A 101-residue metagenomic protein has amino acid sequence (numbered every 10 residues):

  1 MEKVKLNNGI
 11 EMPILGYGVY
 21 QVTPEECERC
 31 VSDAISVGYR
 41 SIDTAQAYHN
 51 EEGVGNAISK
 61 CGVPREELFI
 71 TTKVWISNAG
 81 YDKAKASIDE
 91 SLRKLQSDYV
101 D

Functional and structural regions predicted by a protein language model:
M1-L68, A86, D98: N-terminal binding-site loop/beta-alpha segment at the start of enzyme catalytic domains that lines or forms
R65-A79, Y99-D101: A short, structured active-site edge motif that brings together acidic residues
G80, A84-D101: Glycine/proline-rich, positively charged, aromatic-decorated active-site loop/lid region on the catalytic face
